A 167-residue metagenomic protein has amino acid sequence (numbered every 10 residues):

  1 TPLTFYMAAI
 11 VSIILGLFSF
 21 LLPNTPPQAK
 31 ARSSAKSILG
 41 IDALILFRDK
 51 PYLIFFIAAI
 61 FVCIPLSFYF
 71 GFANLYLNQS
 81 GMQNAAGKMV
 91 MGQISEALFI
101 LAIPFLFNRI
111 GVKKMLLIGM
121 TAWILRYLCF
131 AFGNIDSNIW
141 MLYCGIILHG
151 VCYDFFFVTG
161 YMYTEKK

Functional and structural regions predicted by a protein language model:
L3-Y6, N78-A97, W140-Y143: Loop-to-transmembrane helix entry
I10-A29: C-terminal membrane-cytosol helix-exit motif in multi-pass small-molecule transporters
N24-F56: Juxtamembrane intracellular "pre-TM" segments in multi-pass secondary transporters
P51-A58, C63-K88, F157: Helix-loop boundary and gating motifs at the non-cytosolic
A59, C63, Y127, L142-G150: Helical-face signature of the major facilitator-like transporter fold
F99-V112: Helix-to-loop junctions at the C-terminal end of transmembrane segments in multipass secondary transporters
T121-D136: C-terminal ends and interior cores of transmembrane alpha-helices in multi-pass membrane transporters/permeases
F155-K167: Intracellular juxtamembrane helix-capping segments at the cytosolic ends of symmetry-related transmembrane helices
